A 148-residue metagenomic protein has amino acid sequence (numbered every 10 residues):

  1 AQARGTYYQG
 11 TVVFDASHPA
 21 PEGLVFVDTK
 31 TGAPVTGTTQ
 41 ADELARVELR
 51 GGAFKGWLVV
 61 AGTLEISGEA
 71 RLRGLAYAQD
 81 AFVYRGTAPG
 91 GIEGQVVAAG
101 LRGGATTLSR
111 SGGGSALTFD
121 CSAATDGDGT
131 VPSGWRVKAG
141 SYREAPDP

Functional and structural regions predicted by a protein language model:
A1-P148: Compositional signature of intrinsically disordered, low-complexity segments enriched in polar residues
